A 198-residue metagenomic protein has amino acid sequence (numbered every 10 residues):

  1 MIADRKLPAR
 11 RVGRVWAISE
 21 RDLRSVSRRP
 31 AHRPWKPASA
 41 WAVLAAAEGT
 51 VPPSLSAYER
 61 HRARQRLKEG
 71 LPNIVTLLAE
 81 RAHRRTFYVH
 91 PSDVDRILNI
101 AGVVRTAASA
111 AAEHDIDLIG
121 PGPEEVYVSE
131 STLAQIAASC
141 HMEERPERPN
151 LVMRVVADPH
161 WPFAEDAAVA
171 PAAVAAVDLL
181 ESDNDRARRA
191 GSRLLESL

Functional and structural regions predicted by a protein language model:
M1: Polyanion-binding surface elements
D4: Alpha-helical DNA-recognition elements
P8-P30: Short helix-start
L23, E48, E181: Residue-level marker of positions within ordered structural domains that often coincide with functionally constrained
A31-L118: Helix-turn-helix/homeodomain-like alpha-helical modules used for DNA recognition and transcription-factor dimerization
T86-L198: Long, low-complexity, charge-rich intrinsically disordered regions
